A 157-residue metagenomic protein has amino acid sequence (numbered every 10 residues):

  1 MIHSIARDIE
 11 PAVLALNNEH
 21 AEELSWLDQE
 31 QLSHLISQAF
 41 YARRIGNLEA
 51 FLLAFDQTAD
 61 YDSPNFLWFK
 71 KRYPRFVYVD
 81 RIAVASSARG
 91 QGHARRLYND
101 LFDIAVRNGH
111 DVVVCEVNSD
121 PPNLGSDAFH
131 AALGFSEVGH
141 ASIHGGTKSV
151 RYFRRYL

Functional and structural regions predicted by a protein language model:
M1-A15: A short beta-loop-alpha structural element at the N-terminal edge of CoA-dependent acyl/N-acetyltransferase catalytic
A21-N47, A59: Active-site rim helix/loop that mediates acceptor-substrate recognition in acyltransferases
L53-R81, G145: Conserved acyl-donor/pantetheine-binding loop and adjacent beta-alpha core of acyl/acetyltransferases and related
K71, H140-L157: C-terminal "cap" of GNAT-fold acetyltransferases
V84, G90-D103, A132: Conserved acetyl-CoA-binding loop-helix of GNAT-fold acetyltransferases
A105-S119: Conserved GNAT acetyl-CoA-binding A-motif
S119-G139: Conserved active-site alpha-helix within GNAT-family acetyltransferase domains
